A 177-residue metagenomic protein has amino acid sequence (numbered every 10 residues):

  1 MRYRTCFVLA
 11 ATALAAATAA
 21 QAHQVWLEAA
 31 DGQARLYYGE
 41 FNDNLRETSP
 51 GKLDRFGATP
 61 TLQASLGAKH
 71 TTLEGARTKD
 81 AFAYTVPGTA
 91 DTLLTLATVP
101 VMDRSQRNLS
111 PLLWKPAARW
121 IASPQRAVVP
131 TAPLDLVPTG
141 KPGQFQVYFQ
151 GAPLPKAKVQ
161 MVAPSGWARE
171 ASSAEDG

Functional and structural regions predicted by a protein language model:
M1-V8: Bacterial N-terminal signal peptides that target proteins for export
L9-A10, A20: Cleavable N-terminal signal peptides
A15-A19: N-terminal signal peptide c-region/cleavage motif recognized by signal peptidases
A22-Q33, Q106-G143, Y148-P153, A163-S172: Beta-strand-rich domain onsets/edges
A30-A58: N-terminal targeting signals for Sec/Tat export/insertion, comprising classic cleavable signal peptides
P60-H70, A157-S172: Short amphipathic beta-strand segments in non-cytosolic proteins
Q63-L113: Mid-chain, structured segments of secreted extracytoplasmic proteins
E74-T78, A168-D176: Short, acidic Ser/Thr/Gly-rich low-complexity loop/linker segments typical of extracellular and cell-surface proteins
